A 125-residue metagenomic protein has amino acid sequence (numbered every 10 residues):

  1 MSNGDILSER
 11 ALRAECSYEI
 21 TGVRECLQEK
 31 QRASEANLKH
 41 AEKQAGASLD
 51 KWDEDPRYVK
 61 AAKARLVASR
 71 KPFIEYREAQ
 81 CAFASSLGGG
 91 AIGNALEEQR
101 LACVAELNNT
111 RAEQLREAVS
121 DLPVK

Functional and structural regions predicted by a protein language model:
M1-K125: N-terminal alpha-helical modules
